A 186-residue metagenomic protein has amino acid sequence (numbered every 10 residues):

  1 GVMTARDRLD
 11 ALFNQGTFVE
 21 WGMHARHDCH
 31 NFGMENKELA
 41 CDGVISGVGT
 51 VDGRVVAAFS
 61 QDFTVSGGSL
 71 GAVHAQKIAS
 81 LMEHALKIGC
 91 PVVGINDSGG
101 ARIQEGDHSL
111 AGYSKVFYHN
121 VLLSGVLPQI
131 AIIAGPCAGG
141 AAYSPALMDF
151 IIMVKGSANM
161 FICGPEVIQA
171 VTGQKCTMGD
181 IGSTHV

Functional and structural regions predicted by a protein language model:
V2-I130, A134-C137, A141-Y143, L147-E166 (+1 more regions): Terminal-region recognition feature
